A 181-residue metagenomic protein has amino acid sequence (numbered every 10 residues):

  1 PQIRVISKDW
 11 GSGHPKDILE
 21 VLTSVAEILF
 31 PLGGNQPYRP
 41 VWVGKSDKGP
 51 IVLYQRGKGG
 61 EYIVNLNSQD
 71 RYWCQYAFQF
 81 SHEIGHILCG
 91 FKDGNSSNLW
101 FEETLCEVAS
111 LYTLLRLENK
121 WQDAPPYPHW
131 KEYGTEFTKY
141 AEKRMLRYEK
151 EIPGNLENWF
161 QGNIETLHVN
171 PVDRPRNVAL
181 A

Functional and structural regions predicted by a protein language model:
Q2-R71: Auxiliary, metal-adjacent structural segments of Zn-dependent hydrolase domains
S12-P15, D70, C74, N95-E103 (+1 more regions): Short, charged/polar micro-motifs that form catalytic or ligand-binding hotspots
L19-A26, E103, E107-L111, L180: Extracytoplasmic/secreted envelope proteins and their assembly/folding machinery, especially bacterial periplasmic
E27-G34, C89, D93, S110-N119: Sec-exported extracytoplasmic/periplasmic mature domains
Y62-F80, F91-N98: Short pre-active-site segment immediately N-terminal to the catalytic Zn-binding motif
F78-G94, E103, E107, L111: Active-site recognition of the HExxH zinc-binding catalytic motif
L99-R147: Post-HExxH zinc-binding segment in Zn-dependent metallohydrolases
Y148-A181: Pan-zinc metallopeptidase signature
